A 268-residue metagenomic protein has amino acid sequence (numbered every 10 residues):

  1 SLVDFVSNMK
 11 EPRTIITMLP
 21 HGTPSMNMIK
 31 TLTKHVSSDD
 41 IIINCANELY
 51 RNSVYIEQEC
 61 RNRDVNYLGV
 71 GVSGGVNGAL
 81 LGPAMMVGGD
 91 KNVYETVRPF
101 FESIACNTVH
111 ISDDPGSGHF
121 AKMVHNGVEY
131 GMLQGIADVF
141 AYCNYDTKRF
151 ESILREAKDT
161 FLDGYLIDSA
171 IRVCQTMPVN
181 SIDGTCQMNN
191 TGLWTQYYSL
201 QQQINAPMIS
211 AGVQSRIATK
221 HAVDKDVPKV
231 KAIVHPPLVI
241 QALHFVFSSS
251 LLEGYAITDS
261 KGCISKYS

Functional and structural regions predicted by a protein language model:
S1-V36, I56-D64: Conserved N-terminal Rossmann-fold NAD(P) cofactor-binding segment
S25-K30, I43, E48-C143, T147-K148 (+2 more regions): Rossmann-fold dinucleotide-binding core
D40: Glycine-centered, small-residue-biased loops immediately flanking beta-strands in adenine/cofactor-binding cores
F100, K148-E156, I209-Q214: Beta-strand segments within the central parallel beta-sheet cores of soluble alpha/beta enzyme folds
P115-H119, Y145, F161-S248: Interdomain hinge/lid region at the active-site interface of Rossmann-like NAD(P)-dependent oxidoreductases
H125-E129, E156, I240-S248: Short, surface-exposed loop/turn motifs that are enriched in glycine and acidic residues and include a nearby proline
R149-F161, Y255, S260-S268: Small-residue-rich helix-loop
